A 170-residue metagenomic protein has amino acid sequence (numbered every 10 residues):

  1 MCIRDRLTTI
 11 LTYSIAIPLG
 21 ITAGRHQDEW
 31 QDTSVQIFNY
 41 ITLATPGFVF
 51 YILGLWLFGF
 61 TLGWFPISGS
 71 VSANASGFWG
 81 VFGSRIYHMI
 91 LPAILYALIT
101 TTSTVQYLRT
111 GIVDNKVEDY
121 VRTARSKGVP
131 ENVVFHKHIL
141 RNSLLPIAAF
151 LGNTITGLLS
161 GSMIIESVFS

Functional and structural regions predicted by a protein language model:
M1-C2, I41: Hydrophobic beta-strand positions within the nucleotide-binding domains of ABC ATPases
R4-Q31, G47, W79-S170: Alpha-helical transmembrane segments of integral membrane proteins, especially multi-pass inner/plasma-membrane
Q36-T45, V49-T101: Membrane-water interface segments at transmembrane-helix boundaries in multipass membrane proteins
